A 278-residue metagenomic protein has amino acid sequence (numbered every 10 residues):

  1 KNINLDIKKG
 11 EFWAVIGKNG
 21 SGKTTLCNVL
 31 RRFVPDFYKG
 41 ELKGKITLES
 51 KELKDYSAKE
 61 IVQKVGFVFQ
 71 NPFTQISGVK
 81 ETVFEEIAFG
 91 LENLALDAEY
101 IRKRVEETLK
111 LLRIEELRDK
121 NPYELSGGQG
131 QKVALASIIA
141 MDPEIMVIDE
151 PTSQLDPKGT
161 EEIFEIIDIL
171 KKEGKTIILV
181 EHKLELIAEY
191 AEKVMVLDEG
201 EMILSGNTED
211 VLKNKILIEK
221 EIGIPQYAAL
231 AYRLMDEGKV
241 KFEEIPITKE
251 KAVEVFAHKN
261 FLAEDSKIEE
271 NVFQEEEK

Functional and structural regions predicted by a protein language model:
I16-K18: The feature captures the beta-strand-to-loop junction immediately N-terminal to the Walker
K39-K51: Conserved ABC transporter NBD signature motif
E92, E99-L117: Conserved ABC ATPase "signature" region
N121-L125, Q129: Conserved ABC ATPase signature
M146-D149: Catalytic Walker B motif of ABC-type/P-loop ATPase nucleotide-binding domains
E181-H182: H-loop/switch region of ABC-family ATPase nucleotide-binding domains
E199-G200: Conserved ABC ATPase "signature" C-loop
